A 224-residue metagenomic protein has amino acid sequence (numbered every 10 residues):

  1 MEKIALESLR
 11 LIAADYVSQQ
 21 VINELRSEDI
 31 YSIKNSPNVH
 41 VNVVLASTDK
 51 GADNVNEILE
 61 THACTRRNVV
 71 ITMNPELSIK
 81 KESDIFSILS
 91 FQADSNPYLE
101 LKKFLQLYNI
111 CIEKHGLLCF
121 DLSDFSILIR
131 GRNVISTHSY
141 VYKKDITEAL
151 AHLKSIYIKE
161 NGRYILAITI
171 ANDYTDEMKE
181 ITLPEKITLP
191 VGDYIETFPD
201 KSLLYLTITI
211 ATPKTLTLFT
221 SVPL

Functional and structural regions predicted by a protein language model:
M1-L224: Tubulin/FtsZ superfamily GTPase core signature
